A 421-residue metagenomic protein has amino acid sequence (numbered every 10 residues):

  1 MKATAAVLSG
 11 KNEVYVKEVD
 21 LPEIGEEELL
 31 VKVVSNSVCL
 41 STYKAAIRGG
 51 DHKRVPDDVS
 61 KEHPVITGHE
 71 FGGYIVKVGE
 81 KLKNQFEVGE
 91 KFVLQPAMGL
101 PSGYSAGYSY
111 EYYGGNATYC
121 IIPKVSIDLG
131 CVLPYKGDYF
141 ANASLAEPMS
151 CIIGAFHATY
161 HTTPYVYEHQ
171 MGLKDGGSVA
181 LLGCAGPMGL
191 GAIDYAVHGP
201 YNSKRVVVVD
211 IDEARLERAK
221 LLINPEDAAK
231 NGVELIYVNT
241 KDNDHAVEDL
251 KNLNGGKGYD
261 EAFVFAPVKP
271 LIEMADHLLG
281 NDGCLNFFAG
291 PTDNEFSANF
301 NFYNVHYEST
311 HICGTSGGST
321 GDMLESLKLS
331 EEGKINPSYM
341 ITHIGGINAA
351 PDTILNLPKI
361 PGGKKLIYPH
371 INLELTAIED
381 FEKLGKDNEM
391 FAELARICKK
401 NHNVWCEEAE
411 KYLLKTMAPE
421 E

Functional and structural regions predicted by a protein language model:
M1-T67, K399-E421: Short N-terminal strand-loop motif that marks the start of NAD(P)H/FAD-dependent oxidoreductase cofactor-binding domains
P22-N36, D51-P101, G114, S126 (+1 more regions): Glycine-rich beta-strand-centered segment in the early N-terminal region that forms part of a ligand/cofactor-binding
Q95-S178: NAD(P)H dinucleotide-binding glycine-rich loop of Rossmann-like/cofactor-binding domains, especially the beta1-alpha1
T163, D244-K251, K257, P270-H277 (+1 more regions): C-terminal hydrophobic helical "lid"/dimerization subdomain of Rossmann-like NAD(P)H-dependent oxidoreductases
G176-G177, L182, I193-L271: Adenosine-nucleotide cofactor-binding segment
P187-M188, R215: Hydrophobic/small residue at the entry helix of a nucleotide-binding pocket
K204, G283-C284: Glycine-centered, small-residue-biased loops immediately flanking beta-strands in adenine/cofactor-binding cores
P270-E273, A289-S309: Rossmann-fold NAD(P)-binding glycine/threonine-rich loop
